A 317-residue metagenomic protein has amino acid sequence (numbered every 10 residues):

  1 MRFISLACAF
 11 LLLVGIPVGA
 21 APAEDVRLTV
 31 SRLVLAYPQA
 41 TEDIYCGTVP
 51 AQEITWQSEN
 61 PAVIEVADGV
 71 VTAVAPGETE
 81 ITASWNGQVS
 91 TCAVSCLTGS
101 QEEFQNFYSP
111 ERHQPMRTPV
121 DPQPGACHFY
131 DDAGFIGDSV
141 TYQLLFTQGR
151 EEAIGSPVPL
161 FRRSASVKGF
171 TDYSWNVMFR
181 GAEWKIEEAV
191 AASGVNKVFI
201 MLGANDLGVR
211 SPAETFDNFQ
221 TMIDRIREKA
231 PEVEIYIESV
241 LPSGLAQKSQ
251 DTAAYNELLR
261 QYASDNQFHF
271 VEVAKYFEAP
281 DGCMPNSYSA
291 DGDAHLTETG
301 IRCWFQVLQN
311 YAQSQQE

Functional and structural regions predicted by a protein language model:
M1-A21: Sec-dependent N-terminal signal peptides of Gram-positive bacterial secreted proteins and lipoproteins
A21-F104: Extracytoplasmic soluble-region selector
A21-R27, A93-I136, V140-F146, Q315-Q316: N-terminal secretory targeting modules
E65, L207-V209, S243-Q247: Short, solvent-exposed loop/turn segments at secondary-structure junctions
Q123-E214: Conserved SGNH/GDSL esterase-like catalytic core that processes O-acyl groups on lipids and polysaccharides
A213-M222, D251-N256: Charged helix-capping and loop-helix junction motifs
D224-A254: Active-site segments of SGNH/GDSL-like serine hydrolases that catalyze O-acetyl group transfer/hydrolysis on lipids
G244-E317: Catalytic His-Asp segment of secreted/periplasmic serine-dependent ester chemistry enzymes
